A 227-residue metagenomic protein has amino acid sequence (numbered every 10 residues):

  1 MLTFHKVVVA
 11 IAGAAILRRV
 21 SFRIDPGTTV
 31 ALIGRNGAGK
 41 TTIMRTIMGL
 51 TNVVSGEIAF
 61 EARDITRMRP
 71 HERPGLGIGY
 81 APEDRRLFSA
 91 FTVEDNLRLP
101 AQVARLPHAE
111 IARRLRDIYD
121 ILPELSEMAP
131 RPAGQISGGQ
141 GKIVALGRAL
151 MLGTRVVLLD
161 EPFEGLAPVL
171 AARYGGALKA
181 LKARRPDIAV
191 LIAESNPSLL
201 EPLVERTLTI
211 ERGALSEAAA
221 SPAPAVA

Functional and structural regions predicted by a protein language model:
L2-F4, L17: Conserved structural motif at the start of ABC-family nucleotide-binding domains
A12, D95-I111, I121-P123: ABC-type ATPase nucleotide-binding domains, specifically the catalytic core motifs of the NBD
I33-R35: The feature captures the beta-strand-to-loop junction immediately N-terminal to the Walker
M48: Helix-to-loop junction immediately C-terminal to a conserved catalytic motif
G56-D64, L76, E110-L115: Conserved ABC transporter NBD signature motif
F91-R98, A129: Short coil-to-helix segment of the ABC ATPase nucleotide-binding domain corresponding to the Q-loop/switch region
L146: Hydrophobic anchor residue at the start of the ABC signature
A149-L150: ABC ATPase C-loop
